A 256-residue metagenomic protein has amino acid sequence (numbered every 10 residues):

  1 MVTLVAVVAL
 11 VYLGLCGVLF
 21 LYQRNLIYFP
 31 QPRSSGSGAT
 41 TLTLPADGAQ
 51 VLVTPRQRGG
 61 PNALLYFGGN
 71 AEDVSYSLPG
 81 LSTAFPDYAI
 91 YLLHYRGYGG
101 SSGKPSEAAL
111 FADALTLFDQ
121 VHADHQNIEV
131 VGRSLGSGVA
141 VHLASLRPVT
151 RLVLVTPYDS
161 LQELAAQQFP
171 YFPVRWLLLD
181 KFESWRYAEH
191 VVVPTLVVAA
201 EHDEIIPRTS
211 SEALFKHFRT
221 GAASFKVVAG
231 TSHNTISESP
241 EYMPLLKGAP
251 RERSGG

Functional and structural regions predicted by a protein language model:
L4-P45: An N-terminal hydrophobic leader/cap segment in hydrolases
Q50-Q120, R133, S137-G138, A144: Membrane-embedded segments
P79-G80, S184, V193, P207-K216: Short alpha-helix in the alpha/beta-hydrolase fold that links the catalytic acid
Y95, V153-E163, D180-S184: Active-site nucleophile loop of the alpha/beta-hydrolase fold
D124-S134: Alpha/beta-hydrolase fold nucleophile elbow
V191-V192, V197-D203: Short beta-strand/loop motif that positions the catalytic acidic residue of the alpha/beta-hydrolase fold
I205, T231-E241: Catalytic histidine-centered segment of alpha/beta-hydrolase-like enzymes
E212-N234: Catalytic histidine neighborhood in serine/cysteine hydrolases with alpha/beta-hydrolase-type architecture
